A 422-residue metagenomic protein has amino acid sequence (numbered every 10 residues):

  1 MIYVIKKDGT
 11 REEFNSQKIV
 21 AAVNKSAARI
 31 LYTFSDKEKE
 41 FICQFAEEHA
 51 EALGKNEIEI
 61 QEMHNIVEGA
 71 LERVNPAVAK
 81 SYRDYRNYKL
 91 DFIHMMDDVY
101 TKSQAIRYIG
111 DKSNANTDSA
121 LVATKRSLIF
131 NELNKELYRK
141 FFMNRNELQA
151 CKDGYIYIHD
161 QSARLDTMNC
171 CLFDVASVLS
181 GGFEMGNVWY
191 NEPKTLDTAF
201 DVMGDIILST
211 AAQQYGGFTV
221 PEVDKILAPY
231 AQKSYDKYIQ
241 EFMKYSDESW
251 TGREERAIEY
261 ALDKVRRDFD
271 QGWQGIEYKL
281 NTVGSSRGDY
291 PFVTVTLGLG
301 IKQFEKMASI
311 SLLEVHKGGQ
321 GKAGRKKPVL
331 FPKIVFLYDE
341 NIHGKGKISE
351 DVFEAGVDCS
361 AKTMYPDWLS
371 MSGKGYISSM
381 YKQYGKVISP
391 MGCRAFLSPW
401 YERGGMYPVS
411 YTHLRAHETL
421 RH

Functional and structural regions predicted by a protein language model:
M1-Y3: Short acidic, Pro/Gly- and aromatic-enriched capping/linker segments at domain boundaries
T10, K37-I206, T210-Q213, F218-Y230 (+9 more regions): Core nucleic-acid recognition elements
S16-Y32: Short, surface-exposed, low-complexity cationic segments
K18, A22, I66, A308-V315: Alpha-helical scaffold elements adjacent to nucleotide-binding pockets in ATP/GTP-utilizing enzyme cores
Y260-Y411: Catalytic-core regions of glycoside hydrolase
T412-H422: Conserved small/polar residues in nucleotide/adenosyl-binding loops
